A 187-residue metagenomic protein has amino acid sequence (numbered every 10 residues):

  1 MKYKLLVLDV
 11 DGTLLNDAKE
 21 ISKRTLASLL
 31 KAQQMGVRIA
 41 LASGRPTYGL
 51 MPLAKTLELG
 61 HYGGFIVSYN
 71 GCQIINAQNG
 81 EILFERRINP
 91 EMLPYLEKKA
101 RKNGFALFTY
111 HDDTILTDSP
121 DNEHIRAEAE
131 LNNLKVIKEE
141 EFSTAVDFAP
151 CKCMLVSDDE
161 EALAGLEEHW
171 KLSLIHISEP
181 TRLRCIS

Functional and structural regions predicted by a protein language model:
K4-D17: Asp-based phosphoryl-transfer active-site loop
K23-H124: Active-site phosphate-binding/coordination module
F84, C151-V156: Short beta-strand and adjoining strand-loop segment in the mid-core of the Rossmann-like NAD(P)-dependent dehydrogenase
P120-A129, W170: Short, electropositive alpha-helical surface patch
I125-E140: Acidic, His- and aromatic-enriched active-site or binding-groove loops in soluble protein domains that engage sugars
D158-E161: Helix N-cap motif at beta-to-alpha junctions
G165-L172: Short amphipathic alpha-helices in soluble, non-transmembrane regions that often serve as interface/regulatory elements
I175-H176, P180-S187: Single conserved hydrophobic/aromatic residue that forms the stacking wall/gate of nucleotide- or nucleobase-binding
